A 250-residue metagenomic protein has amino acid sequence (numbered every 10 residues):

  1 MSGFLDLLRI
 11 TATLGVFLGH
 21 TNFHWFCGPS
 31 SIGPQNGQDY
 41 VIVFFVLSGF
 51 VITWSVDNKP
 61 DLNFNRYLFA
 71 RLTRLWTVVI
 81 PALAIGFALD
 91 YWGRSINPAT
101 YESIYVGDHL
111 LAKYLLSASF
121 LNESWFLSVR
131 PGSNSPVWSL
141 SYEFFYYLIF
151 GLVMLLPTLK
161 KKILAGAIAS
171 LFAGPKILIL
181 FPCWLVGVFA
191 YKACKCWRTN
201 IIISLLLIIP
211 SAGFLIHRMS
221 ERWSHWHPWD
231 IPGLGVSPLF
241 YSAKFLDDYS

Functional and structural regions predicted by a protein language model:
S2-N58, T73-I80, I177-L178: Functionally critical transmembrane alpha-helices in membrane proteins and complexes, commonly lining
L8-T11, Q38-L47, L115, V137-I149 (+3 more regions): Membrane-embedded alpha-helical segments of multi-pass membrane proteins, especially the transmembrane helices
L14-N22, A88, A167-I177, I208-R222: Aromatic-anchored segments of alpha-helical transmembrane domains
H24, F50-D57, A82, Y146-L155 (+2 more regions): Hydrophobic transmembrane alpha-helices
Y40-T73, V78-Y101, V188-Y191: Juxtamembrane transmembrane-helix termini
T53, L75-F144, L148, L234-A243 (+1 more regions): Membrane-interface helix-loop-helix regions
Y142-F172, Y191-I203: Solvent-exposed interhelical
G166, L185-S250: Alpha-helical transmembrane segments and terminal signal-anchor/GPI-anchor hydrophobic tails, characterized by long
